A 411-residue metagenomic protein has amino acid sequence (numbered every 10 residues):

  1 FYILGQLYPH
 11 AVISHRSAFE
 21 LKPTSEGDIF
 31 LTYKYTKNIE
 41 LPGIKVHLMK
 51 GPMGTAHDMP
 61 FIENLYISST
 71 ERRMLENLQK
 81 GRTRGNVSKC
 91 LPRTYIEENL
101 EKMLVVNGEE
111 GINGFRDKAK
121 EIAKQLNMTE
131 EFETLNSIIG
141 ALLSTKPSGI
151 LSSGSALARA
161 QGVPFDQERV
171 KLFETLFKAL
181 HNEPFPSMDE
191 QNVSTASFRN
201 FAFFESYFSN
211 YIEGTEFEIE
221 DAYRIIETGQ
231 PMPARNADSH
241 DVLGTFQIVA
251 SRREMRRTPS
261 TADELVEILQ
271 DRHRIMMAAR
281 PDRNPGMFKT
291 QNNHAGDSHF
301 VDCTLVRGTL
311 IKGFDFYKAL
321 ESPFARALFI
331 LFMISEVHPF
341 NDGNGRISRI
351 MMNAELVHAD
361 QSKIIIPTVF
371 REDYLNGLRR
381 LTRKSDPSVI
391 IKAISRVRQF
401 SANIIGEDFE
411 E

Functional and structural regions predicted by a protein language model:
F1-A11: Short, structured active-site "lid" loops
H10-R16, E20-E411: FIC/Doc superfamily catalytic core
